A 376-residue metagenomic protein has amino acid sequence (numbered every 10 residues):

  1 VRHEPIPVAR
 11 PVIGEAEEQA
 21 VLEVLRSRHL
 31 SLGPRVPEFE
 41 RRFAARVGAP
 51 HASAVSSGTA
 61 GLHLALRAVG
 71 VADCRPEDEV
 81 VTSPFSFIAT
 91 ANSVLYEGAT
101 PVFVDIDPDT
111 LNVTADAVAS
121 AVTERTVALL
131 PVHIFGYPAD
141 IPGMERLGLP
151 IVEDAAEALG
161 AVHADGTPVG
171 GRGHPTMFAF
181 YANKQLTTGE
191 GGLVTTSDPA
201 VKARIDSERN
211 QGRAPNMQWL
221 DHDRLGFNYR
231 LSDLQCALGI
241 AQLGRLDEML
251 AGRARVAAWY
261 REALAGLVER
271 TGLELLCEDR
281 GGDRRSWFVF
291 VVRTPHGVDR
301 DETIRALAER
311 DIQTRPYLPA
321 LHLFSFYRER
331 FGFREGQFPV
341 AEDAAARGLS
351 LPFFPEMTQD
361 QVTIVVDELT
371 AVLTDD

Functional and structural regions predicted by a protein language model:
V1-L30, P34, P352: N-terminal "arm"/small-domain region of PLP-dependent enzymes with the aminotransferase-like
H29-E79, S93-E97, F103-D105: Phosphate-binding glycine-rich loop
V36-R42, G48-S53, D116, S120 (+4 more regions): PLP-dependent aminotransferase class I/II
A54, T82, F103, V194 (+1 more regions): Conserved SAM-binding loop
F85-A91: Conserved coil-to-alpha-helix start sites within the AMP-binding
T100-T110, R315: Short beta-strand->loop structural element characteristic of the AMP-binding/adenylate-forming
D109-T188, L193-T195, A200: Active-site phosphate-binding strand-loop segment of PLP-dependent enzymes
